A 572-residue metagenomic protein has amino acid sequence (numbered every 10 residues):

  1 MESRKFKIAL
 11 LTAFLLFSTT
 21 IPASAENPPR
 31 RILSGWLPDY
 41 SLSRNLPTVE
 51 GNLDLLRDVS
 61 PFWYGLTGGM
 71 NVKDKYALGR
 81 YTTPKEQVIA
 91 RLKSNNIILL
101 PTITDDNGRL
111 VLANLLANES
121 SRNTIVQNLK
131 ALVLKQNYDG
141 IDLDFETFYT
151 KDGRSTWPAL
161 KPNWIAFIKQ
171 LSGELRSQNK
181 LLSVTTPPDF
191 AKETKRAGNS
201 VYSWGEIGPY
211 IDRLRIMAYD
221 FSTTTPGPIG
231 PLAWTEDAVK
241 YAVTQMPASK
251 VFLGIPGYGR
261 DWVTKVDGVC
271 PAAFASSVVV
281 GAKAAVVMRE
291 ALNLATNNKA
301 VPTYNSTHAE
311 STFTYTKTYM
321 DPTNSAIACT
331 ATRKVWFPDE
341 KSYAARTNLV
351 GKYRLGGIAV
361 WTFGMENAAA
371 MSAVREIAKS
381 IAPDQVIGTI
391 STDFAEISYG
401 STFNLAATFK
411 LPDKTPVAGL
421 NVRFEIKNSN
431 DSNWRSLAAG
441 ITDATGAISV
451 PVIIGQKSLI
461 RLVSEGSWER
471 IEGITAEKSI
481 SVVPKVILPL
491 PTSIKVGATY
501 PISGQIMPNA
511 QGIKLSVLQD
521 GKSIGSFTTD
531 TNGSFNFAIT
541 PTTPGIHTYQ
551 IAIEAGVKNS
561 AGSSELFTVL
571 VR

Functional and structural regions predicted by a protein language model:
E26-A131: Glycan-recognition patch characteristic of GH18 chitinases/ENGases and related GlcNAc/peptidoglycan-binding proteins
V59, L143, L214, L253 (+2 more regions): Conserved, mostly hydrophobic/aromatic
N71-T83, Y149-L294: Substrate-binding surface in catalytic domains of secreted glycosidases
G257-R346, A378-I381: Glycan-binding loop/region signatures in secreted carbohydrate-active enzymes
A275, S380-D413, S479-P501, I506-M507: Beta-strand-rich domain onsets/edges
L411-S436, P508-S523: Short flexible loop/turn segments that cap and initiate beta-strands
G440-V450, T529-A538, G545: Glycine-centered loop-to-beta-strand initiation motif
Q456-A476, T548-S563: Enriched for extracellular/lumenal, surface-exposed ectodomains of secreted and cell-surface proteins
